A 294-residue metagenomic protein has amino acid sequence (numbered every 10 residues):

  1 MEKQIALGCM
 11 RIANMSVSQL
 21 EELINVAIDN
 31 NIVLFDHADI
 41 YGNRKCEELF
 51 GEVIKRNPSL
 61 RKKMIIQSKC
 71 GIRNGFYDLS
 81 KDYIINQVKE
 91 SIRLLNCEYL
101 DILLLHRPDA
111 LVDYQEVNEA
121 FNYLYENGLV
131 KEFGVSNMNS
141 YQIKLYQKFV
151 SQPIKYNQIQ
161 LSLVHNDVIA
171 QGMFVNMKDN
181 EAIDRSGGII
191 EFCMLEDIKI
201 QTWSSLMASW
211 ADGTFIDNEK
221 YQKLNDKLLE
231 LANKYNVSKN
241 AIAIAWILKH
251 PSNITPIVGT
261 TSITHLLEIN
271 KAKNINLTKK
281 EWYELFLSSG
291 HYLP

Functional and structural regions predicted by a protein language model:
M1-M64, E126: N-terminal binding-site loop/beta-alpha segment at the start of enzyme catalytic domains that lines or forms
K3-G8, F35-H37, M64-S68, L103-L105 (+4 more regions): Hydrophobic faces of well-ordered beta-strands that scaffold small-molecule active sites in alpha/beta enzyme cores
G8-S18, C70-D82, L111: Active-site mouth loops of central-metabolism enzymes
M15-A27, L79-L95, Y141-K144: Short, acidic/polar
I28-D29, G51-I65, I92-N96, Y125 (+2 more regions): Acidic (Asp/Glu)-rich catalytic clusters
I32, C97-L100, V130, I154: A structural motif
I92-D113: Active-site groove signature of glycoside hydrolases
V112-P294: Beta/alpha (TIM)-barrel catalytic core signal, keyed to glycine-rich beta->alpha loops juxtaposed to Asp/Glu that bind
